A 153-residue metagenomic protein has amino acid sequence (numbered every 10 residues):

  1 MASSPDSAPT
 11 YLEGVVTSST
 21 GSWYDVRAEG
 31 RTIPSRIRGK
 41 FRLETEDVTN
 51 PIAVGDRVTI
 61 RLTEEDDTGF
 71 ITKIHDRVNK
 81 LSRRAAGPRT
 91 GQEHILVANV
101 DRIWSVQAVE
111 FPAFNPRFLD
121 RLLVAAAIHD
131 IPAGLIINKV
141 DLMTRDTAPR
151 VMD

Functional and structural regions predicted by a protein language model:
M1-P116: N-terminal accessory targeting/assembly segments
T90-D153: Conserved C-terminal guanine-recognition region of P-loop GTPase G domains, centered on the G4
